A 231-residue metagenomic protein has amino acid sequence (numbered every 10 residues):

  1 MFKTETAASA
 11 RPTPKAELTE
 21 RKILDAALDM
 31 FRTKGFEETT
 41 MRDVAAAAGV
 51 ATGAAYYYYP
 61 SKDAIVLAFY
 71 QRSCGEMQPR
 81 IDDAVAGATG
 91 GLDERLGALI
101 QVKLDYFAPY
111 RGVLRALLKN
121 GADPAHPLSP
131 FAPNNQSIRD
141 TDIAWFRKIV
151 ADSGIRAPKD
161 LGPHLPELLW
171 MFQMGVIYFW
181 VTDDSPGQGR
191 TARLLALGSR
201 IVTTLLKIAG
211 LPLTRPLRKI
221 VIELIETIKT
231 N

Functional and structural regions predicted by a protein language model:
M1-A7, A144, A151, T182-N231: C-terminal peripheral helix-coil segments that are non-catalytic and often amphipathic
F2-K3, K22, A26, M30-A68 (+1 more regions): Helix-turn-helix
A47, R72, L99, A116-D123 (+1 more regions): Short acidic/histidine-centered micro-motifs embedded in hydrophobic/aromatic stretches that mark compact functional
A68, D82-A116, S129-S137: Hydrophobic alpha-helical connector segments
S73, M77, L99, K103 (+5 more regions): Hydrophobic/aromatic residues within well-ordered alpha-helical segments
A108-S129, I143-A151, Y178: Amphipathic alpha-helical segments used for helix-helix packing
P124, D152-D160, F179-G189: Inter-helical turn/loop segments and adjacent helix faces that build the functional surface of alpha-helical bundle
L128-G154, P163-G175, R193, S199-T204: Amphipathic alpha-helical packing segments from all-alpha helical-bundle domains
